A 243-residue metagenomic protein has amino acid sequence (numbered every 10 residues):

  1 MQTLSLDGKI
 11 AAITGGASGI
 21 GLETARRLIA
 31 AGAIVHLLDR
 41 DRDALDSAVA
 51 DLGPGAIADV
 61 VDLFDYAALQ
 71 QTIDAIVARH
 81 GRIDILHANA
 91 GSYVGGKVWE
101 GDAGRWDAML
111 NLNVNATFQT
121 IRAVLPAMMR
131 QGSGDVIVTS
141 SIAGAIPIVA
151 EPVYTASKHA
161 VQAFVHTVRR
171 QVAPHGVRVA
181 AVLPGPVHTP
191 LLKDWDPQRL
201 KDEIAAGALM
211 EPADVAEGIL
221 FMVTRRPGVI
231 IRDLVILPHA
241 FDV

Functional and structural regions predicted by a protein language model:
I10, A17-S18: Conserved glycine-rich cofactor-binding loop
R42-D43, D59-T72, A103: The beta1-alpha1 cofactor-binding region of Rossmann-like NAD(H)/NADP(H)-dependent oxidoreductases
K97-V98, D102-L110: Substrate-binding pocket helix/loop in short-chain dehydrogenase/reductase
I121, S157: Active-site helix of classical SDR
P126, R170-Q171: Alpha-helical segment proximal to the catalytic Tyr-Lys
S141: Residue(s) in the substrate-gating loop at a strand-loop-helix junction that position the organic substrate next
A181-V182, E203-V243: C-terminal helical subdomain
